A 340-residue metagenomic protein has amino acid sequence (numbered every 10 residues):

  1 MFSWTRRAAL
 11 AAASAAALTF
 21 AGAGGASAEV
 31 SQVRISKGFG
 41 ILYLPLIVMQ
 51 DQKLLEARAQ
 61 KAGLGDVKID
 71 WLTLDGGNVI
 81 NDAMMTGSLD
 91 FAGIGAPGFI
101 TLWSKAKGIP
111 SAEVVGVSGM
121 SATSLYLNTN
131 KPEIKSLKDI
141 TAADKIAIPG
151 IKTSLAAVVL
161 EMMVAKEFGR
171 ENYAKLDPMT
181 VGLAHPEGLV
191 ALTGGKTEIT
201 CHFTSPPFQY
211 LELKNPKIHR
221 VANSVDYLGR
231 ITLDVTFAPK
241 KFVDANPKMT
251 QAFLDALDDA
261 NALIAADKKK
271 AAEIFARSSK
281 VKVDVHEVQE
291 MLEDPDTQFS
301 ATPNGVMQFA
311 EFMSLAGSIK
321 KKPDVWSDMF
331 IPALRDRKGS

Functional and structural regions predicted by a protein language model:
M1-A12: Bacterial N-terminal signal peptides that target proteins for export
A11-A21: Bacterial N-terminal signal peptides
F20-A28: Sec/Tat signal peptide C-region and signal peptidase I cleavage site
E29-Y173, P178-G182, T200, P206 (+1 more regions): Short, glycine-/small- and polar/acidic-enriched structural segments that line small-molecule recognition paths
L42-P45, D51, G76, I80 (+13 more regions): Stable alpha-helical elements in mature extracytoplasmic
K107, G169, P186-R277: Pocket-lining segment of extracytoplasmic ligand-binding domains
D244-K320: Secondary-structure end/capping motifs
M313-S340: Conserved C-terminal helix/tail region of periplasmic/extracytoplasmic solute-binding proteins
